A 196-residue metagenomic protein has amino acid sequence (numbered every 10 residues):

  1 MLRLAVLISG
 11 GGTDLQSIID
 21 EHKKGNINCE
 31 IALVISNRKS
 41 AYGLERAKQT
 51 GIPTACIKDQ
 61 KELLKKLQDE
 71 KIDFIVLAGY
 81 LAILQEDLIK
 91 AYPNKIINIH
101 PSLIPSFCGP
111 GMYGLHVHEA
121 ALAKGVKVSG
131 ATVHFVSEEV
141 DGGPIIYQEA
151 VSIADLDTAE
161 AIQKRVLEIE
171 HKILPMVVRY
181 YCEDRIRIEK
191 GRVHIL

Functional and structural regions predicted by a protein language model:
M1-L196: One-carbon transfer enzymes
